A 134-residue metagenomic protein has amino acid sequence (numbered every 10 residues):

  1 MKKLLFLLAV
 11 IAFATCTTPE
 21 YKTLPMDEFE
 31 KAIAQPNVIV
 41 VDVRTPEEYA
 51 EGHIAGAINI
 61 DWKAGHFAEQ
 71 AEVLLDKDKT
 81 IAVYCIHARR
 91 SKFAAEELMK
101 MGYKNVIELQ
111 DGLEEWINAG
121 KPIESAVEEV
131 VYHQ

Functional and structural regions predicted by a protein language model:
M1-F13: Sec-dependent bacterial lipoprotein signal peptides
L4, C16-V38, E47-T80, R90-Q134: Rhodanese-like catalytic fold shared by cysteine-dependent sulfurtransferases and DSP/PTP-type phosphatases
I11, T45-E48: Intrinsically disordered, low-complexity boundary segments flanking structured domains
V40-D42: Structural scaffold elements adjacent to functional motifs in cytosolic proteins
Y84-C85: Short, surface-exposed ligand- or partner-binding patches at beta-edge/loop junctions that are enriched in aromatics
